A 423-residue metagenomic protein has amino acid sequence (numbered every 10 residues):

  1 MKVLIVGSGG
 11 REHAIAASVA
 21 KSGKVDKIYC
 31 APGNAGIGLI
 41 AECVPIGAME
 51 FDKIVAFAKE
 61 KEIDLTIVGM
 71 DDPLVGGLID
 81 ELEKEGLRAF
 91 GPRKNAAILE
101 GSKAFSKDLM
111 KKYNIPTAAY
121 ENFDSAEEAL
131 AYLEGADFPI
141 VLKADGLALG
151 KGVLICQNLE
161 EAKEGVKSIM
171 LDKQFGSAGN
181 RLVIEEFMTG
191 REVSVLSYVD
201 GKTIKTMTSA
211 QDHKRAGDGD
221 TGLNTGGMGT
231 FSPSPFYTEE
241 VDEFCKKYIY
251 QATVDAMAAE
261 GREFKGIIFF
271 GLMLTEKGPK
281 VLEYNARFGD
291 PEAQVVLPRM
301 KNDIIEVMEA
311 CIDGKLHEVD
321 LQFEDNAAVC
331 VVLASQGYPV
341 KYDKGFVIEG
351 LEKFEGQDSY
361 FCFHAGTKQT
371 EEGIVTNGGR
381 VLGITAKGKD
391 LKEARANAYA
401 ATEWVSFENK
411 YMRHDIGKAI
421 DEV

Functional and structural regions predicted by a protein language model:
M1-K94: ATP-binding N-terminal substructure of ATP-dependent carboxylate-amine bond-forming enzymes
L4-I5, E100-V183, Q211, P235 (+1 more regions): Active-site nucleotide/adenylate-binding loops and adjacent lid/helix of ATP-dependent enzymes
K21, G36-G38, E60, F90 (+13 more regions): Solvent-exposed alpha-helices and their adjacent loops that cap or buttress functional pockets in soluble metabolic
G38-A41, V55, I98-A104, G217-G219: Short, charged, surface-exposed secondary-structure boundary motifs
C156-A293: Internal nucleotide-binding/catalytic subdomain
K246-I268, N285-Q357, Q369: Active-site "cap" helix and flanking loop/linker of ATP-utilizing ligase/carboxylase catalytic domains
T367-E371, V375-V423: Generic C-terminus detector
